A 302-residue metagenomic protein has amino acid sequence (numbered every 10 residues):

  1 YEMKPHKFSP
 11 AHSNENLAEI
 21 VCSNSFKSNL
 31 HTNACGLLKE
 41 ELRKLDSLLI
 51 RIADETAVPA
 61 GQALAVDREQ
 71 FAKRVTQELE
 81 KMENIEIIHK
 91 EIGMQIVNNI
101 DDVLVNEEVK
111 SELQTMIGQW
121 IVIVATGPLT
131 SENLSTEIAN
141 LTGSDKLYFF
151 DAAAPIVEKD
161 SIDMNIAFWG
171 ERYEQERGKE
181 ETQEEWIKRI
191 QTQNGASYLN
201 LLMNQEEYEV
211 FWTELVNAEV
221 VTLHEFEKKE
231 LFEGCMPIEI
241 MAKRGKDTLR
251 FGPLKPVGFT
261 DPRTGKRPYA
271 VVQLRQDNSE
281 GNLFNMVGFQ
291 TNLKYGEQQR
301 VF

Functional and structural regions predicted by a protein language model:
Y1-R51: N-terminal FAD cofactor-binding segment of flavoenzymes
E2-K7, A65, A72-I87, G93-D101: Non-transmembrane, aqueous-exposed alpha-helical and coiled segments at domain scale
S9-N14, Q62-A63, N99-I100, I162: Short secondary-structure transition/capping segments
S13, A34, L38-E41, F71-V75 (+3 more regions): General structural feature for long, well-ordered alpha-helical segments within catalytic domains of soluble enzymes
I20, E41, L45, I52 (+6 more regions): Residues that form generic nucleotide/phosphate-binding pockets
I20-K27, A53-A63, Q191-A196, N282-N285: Glycine-/proline-rich flexible loop or hinge segments
N29-N84: A conserved beta-strand/loop capping segment in the N-terminal third of enzymes that catalyze redox or closely related
M82-R300: Predominantly flavin-linked oxidoreductase catalytic cores and closely associated redox partners
